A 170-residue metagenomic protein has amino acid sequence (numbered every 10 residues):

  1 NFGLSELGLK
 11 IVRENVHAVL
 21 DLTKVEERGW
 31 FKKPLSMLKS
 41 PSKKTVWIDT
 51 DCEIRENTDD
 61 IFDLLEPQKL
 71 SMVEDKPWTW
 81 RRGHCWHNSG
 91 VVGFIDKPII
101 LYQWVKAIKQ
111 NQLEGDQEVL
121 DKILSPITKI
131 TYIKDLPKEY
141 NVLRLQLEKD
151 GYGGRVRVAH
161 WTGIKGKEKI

Functional and structural regions predicted by a protein language model:
N1-E26, I127, T162-I170: N-terminal anchoring/stem segment of glycosyltransferases
N1-G8, I54-T58, K76, E139-V142 (+1 more regions): Short, polar loop motifs at secondary-structure junctions
L9-R13, P34-M37, T58-D63, Q117-S125 (+1 more regions): Short amphipathic alpha-helical segments and helix-helix/interface helices
V12-R13, M37-P41, L64-L65, Q103-K109: Alpha-helix C-terminal capping segments
V19-D21, T45, L70, I133-D135 (+1 more regions): Conserved beta-strand scaffold positions in the cores of enzyme catalytic domains, especially in NTP/NDP-utilizing
D21, V25-W86, G93-F94: GT-A fold catalytic core of metal-dependent nucleotide-sugar glycosyltransferases, centered on the diacidic
W86-H87, G154: Short, solvent-exposed loop/turn segments at the edges of secondary structure
F94-I170: Catalytic core and acceptor-binding pocket of nucleotide-sugar-dependent glycosyltransferases
